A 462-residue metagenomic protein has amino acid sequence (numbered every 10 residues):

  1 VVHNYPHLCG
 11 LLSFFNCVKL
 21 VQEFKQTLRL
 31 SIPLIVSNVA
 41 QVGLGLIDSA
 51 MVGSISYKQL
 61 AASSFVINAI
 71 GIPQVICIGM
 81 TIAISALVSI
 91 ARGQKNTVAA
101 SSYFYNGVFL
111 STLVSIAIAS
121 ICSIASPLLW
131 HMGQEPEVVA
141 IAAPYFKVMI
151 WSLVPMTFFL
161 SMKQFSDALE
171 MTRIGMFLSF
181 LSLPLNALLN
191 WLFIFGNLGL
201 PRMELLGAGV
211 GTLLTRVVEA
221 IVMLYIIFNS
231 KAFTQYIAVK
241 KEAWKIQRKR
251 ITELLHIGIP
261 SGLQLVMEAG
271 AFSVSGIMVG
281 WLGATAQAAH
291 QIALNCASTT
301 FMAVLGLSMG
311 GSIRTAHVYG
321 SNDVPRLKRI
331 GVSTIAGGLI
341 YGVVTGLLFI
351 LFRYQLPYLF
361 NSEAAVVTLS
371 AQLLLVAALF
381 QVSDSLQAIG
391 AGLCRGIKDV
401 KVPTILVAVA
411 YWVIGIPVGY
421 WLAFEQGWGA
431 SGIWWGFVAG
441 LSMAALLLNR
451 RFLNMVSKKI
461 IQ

Functional and structural regions predicted by a protein language model:
N4-S31, V88-V154, L200-I259, T315-F380 (+1 more regions): Short alpha-helical transmembrane segments in multi-pass integral membrane proteins
K19-A50, S54-I55, G71-A83, L87 (+5 more regions): N-terminal transmembrane alpha-helices
R29-D48, V148, F159, S182 (+5 more regions): Transmembrane helical elements of multi-pass membrane transporters/channels
L34, N38, S49-A50, A86 (+14 more regions): Transmembrane alpha-helix boundary and packing residues in multipass membrane permease domains and related
G43-A61, L129-P136, L192-L205, V266-T299 (+3 more regions): Helix-terminus/linker motif at the lipid-water interface of multi-pass membrane proteins
L60-S123, M156-G175, G276, A289-F352 (+2 more regions): Small-residue-rich hydrophobic transmembrane alpha-helices
T81, S85, M149-A168, G175-N186 (+7 more regions): Short runs within selected transmembrane alpha-helices of multi-pass transporters and secretion channels
C122, N190, I194, M223-I227 (+7 more regions): Structural signal for membrane-spanning alpha-helices in multi-pass inner-membrane proteins, emphasizing helix cores
